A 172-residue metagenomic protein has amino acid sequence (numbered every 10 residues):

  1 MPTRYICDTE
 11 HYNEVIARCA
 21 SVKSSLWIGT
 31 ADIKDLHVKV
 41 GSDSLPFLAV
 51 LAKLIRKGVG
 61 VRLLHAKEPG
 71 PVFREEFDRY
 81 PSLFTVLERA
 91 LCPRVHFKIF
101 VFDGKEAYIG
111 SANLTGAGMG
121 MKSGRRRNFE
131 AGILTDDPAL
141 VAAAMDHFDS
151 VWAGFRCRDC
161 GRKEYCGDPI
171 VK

Functional and structural regions predicted by a protein language model:
M1-L63, L87: PLD-like (HKD) phosphodiesterase/transphosphatidyltransferase domain
T9-Y12, E68-P69, P93-R94, S111: Short beta->alpha connector loops
D32-V38, E68-P71, T115, L140: Short acidic, S/G/P-rich loop/turn micro-motifs used as interaction or catalytic elements
H65-D78: Catalytic donor nucleotide-activated moiety binding site of glycosyltransferases and closely related
F77-P93: Structural recognition of alpha->loop->beta junctions
A90-R94, F100, R126: Short solvent-exposed loop/turn micro-motifs enriched in small/polar/acidic residues
K98-V101, A131-I133: Short beta-strand scaffold segments in enzyme catalytic cores
E106-K172: Signature of lipid phosphatidyltransferase scaffolds
